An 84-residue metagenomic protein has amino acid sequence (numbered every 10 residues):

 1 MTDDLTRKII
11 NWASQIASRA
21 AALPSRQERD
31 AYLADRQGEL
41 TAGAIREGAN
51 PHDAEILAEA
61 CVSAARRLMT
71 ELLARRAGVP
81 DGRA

Functional and structural regions predicted by a protein language model:
M1-G38: N-terminal acidic leader/helix
M1-K8, R67-A84: Short, charged, intrinsically disordered terminal tails
N11, Q15-S18, E47, I56 (+1 more regions): N-terminal cationic amphipathic segment used for targeting or macromolecule association
A21-P24, E28, H52, R66-L73 (+1 more regions): Residue-level signal for secondary-structure boundary elements
A34-L72: Short, charge-rich amphipathic interface segments used for partner binding and complex assembly
